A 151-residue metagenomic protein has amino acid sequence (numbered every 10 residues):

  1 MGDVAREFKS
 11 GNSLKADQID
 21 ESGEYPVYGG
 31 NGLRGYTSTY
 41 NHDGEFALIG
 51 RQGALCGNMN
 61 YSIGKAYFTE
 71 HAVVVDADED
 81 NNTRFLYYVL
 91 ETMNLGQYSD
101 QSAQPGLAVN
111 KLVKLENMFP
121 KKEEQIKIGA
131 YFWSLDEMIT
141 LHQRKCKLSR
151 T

Functional and structural regions predicted by a protein language model:
M1-N12, Q18-V27: Non-catalytic DNA-recognition/assembly elements of restriction-modification systems
R6, Y88-L95: Short, intrinsically disordered, mixed-charge
F8-N12, N94, L135, I139-Q143: A generic secondary-structure signal for well-formed alpha-helical elements
S13-L14, D100-Q104, V113-K122, L135-M138: Short, recurring structural edge motifs at helix starts
G29-E91, D100-Q104, A108-L112: A short beta-sheet element
V74-D80, G96-Q97, N110-G129: Proline-centric
F119-T151: Amphipathic alpha-helical coiled-coil/heptad-repeat segments
